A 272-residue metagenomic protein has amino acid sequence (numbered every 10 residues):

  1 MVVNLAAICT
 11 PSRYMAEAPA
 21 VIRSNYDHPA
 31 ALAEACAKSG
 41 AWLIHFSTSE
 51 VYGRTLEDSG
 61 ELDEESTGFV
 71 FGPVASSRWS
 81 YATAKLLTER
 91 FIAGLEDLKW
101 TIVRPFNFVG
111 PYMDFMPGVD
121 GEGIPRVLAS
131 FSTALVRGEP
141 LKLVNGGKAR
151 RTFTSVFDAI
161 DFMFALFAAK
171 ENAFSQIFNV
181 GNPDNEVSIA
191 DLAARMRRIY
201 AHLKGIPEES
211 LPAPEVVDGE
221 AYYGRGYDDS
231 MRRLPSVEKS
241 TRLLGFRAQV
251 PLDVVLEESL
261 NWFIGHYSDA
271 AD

Functional and structural regions predicted by a protein language model:
M1-S24: NAD(P)H-binding glycine-rich loop region in Rossmannoid oxidoreductase-like domains and their noncatalytic homologs
N4, A30-S80, T101: Conserved Rossmann-fold NAD(P)-dependent oxidoreductase catalytic core, especially the SDR/UDP-sugar
S12-A20, R54-S59, P73, D114-F115: Conserved catalytic-core motifs of eukaryotic protein kinase domains, centered on the activation segment
A20-I22, S66-T67, P73-L86, G121-A129 (+2 more regions): Short-chain dehydrogenase/reductase
Y52-G53, W79-S80, T101-R126: Flexible, glycine-rich beta-alpha linker
G72-F106, S132-R137: Active-site Tyr-X1-5-Lys
L135-D272: C-terminal substrate-binding subdomain of Rossmann-fold SDR/epimerase-dehydratase oxidoreductases
